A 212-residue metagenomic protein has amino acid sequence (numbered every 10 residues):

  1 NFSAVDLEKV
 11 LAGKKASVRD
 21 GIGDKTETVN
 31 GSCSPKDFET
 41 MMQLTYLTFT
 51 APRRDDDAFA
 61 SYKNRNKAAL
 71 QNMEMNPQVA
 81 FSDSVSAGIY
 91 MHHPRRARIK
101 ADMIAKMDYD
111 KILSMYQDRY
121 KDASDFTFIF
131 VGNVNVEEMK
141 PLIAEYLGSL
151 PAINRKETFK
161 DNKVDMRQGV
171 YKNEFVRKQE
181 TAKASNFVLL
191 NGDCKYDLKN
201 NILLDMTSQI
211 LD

Functional and structural regions predicted by a protein language model:
F2-S3: Catalytic Zn2+-binding segment of zinc metalloproteases
D6-E157, N186, C194: Charge-rich, well-structured scaffold segments of protease-associated domains
R155-D212: His/Glu-based metal-binding/catalytic segments typifying zinc-dependent metallopeptidases
